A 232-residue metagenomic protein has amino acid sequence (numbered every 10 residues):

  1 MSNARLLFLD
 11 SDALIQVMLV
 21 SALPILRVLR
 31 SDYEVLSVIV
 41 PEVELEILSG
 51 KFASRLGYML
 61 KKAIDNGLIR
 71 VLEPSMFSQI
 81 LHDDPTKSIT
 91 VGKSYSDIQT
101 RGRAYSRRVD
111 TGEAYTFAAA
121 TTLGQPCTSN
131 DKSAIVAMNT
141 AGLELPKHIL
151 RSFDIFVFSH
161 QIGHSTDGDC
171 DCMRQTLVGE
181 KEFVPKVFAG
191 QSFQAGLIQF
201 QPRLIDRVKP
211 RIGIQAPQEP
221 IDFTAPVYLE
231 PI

Functional and structural regions predicted by a protein language model:
S2-Q125, K132-I232: Active-site-proximal, substrate-binding regions of enzyme catalytic domains and RNA-binding/basic surfaces
